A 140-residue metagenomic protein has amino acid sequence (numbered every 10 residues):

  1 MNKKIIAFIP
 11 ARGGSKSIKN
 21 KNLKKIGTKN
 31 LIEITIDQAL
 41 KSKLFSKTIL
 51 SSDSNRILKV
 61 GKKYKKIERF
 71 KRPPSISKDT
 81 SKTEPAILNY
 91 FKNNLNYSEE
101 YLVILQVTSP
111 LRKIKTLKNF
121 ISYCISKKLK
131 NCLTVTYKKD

Functional and structural regions predicted by a protein language model:
M1-K19: N-terminal nucleotide-binding beta1-loop-alpha1 segment
N2, N93-E100, I125-K127: Glycine-rich phosphate-binding loop signature in dinucleotide/nucleotide-binding domains
I5-I6, S46, I67, E100 (+1 more regions): Conserved acidic residues
I18-K41: Short, well-formed alpha-helical segments that are part of the catalytic scaffolds of diverse glycosyltransferases
K24-K25, L50, I104: Conserved SAM-binding loop
I34-Y97: Conserved N-terminal catalytic core of the sugar/cofactor nucleotidyltransferase
T80-A86, Y101, V107-D140: Conserved core of the sugar-phosphate nucleotidyltransferase
